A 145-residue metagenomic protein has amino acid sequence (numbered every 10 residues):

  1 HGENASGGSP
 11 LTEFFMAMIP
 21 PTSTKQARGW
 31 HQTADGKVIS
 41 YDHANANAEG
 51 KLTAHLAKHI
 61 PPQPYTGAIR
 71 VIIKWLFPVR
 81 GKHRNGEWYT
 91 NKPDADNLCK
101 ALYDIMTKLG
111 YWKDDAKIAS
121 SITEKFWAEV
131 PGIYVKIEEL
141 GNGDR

Functional and structural regions predicted by a protein language model:
H1-R145: Acidic, proline/glycine-enriched N-terminal capping motif
